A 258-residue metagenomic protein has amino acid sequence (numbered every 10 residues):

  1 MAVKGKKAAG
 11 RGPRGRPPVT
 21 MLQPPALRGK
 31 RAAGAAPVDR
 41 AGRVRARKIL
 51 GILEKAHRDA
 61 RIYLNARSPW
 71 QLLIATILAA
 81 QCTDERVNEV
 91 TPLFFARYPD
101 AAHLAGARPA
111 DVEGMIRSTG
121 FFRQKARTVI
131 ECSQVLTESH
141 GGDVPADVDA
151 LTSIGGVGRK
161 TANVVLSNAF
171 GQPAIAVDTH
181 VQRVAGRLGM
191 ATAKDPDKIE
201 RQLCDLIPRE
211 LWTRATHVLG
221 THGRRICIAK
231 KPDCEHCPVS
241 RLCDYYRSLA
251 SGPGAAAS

Functional and structural regions predicted by a protein language model:
M1-V38, L249-S258: Polybasic, lysine-enriched low-complexity intrinsically disordered terminal tails
G34-S258: Catalytic cores of DNA base-excision repair glycosylases
